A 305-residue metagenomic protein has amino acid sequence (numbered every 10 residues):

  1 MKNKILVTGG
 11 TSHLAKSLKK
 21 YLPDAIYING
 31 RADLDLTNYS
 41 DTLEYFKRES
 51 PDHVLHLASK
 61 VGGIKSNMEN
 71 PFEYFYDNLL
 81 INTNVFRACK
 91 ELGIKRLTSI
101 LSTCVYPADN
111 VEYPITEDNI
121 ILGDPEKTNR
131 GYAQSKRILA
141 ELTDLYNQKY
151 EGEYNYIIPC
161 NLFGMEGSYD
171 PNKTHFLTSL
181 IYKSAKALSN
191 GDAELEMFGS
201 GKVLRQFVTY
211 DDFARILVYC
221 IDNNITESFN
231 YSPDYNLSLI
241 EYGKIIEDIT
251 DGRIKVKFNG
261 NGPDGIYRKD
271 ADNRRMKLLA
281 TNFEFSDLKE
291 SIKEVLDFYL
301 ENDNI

Functional and structural regions predicted by a protein language model:
K2-D24: Canonical Rossmann dinucleotide-binding motif of NAD(H)/NADP(H)-dependent dehydrogenases/reductases, specifically
T8, N29, V54-K60, L97-T103 (+1 more regions): SDR active-site strand-loop-helix element
S12-H13, K19-Y21, K186-I305: C-terminal substrate-binding subdomain of Rossmann-fold SDR/epimerase-dehydratase oxidoreductases
P23-E44: Adenosine-cofactor binding site in Rossmann-like domains, unifying the SAM/SAH pocket of S-adenosylmethionine-dependent
S40-L79, E91: NAD(P)H-binding glycine-rich loop region in Rossmannoid oxidoreductase-like domains and their noncatalytic homologs
T83-N129: Conserved Rossmann-fold NAD(P)-dependent oxidoreductase catalytic core, especially the SDR/UDP-sugar
D109-Y113, E117-D118, D144-I221, I245-E247: NAD(P)-dependent short-chain dehydrogenase/reductase
G131, S135: Active-site helix of classical SDR
